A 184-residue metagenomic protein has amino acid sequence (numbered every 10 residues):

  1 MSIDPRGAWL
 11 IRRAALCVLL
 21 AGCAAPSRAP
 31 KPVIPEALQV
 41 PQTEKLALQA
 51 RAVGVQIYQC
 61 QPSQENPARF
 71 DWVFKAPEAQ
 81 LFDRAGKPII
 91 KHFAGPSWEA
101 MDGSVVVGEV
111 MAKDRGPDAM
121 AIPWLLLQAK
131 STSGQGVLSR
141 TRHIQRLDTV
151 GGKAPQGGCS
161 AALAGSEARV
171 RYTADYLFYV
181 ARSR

Functional and structural regions predicted by a protein language model:
S2-A15: Bacterial N-terminal signal peptides that target proteins for export
R13, P26-A29: Generic N-terminal segment detector
V18: Metal-dependent nucleotide-binding catalytic modules
A21-G22: C-terminal motif of bacterial Sec signal peptides marking the signal peptidase cleavage site
A29-I57, Q64-R184: Primary mode marks residue(s) on the alpha4-beta5-alpha5 output face of response regulator receiver
